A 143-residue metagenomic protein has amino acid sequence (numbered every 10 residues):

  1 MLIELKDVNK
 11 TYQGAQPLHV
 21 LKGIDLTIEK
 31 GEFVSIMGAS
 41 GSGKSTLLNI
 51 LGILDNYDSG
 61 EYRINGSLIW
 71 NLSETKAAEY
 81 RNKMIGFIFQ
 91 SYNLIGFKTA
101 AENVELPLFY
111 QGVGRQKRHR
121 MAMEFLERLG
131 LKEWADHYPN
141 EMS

Functional and structural regions predicted by a protein language model:
M1-S143: ABC family nucleotide-binding domain
